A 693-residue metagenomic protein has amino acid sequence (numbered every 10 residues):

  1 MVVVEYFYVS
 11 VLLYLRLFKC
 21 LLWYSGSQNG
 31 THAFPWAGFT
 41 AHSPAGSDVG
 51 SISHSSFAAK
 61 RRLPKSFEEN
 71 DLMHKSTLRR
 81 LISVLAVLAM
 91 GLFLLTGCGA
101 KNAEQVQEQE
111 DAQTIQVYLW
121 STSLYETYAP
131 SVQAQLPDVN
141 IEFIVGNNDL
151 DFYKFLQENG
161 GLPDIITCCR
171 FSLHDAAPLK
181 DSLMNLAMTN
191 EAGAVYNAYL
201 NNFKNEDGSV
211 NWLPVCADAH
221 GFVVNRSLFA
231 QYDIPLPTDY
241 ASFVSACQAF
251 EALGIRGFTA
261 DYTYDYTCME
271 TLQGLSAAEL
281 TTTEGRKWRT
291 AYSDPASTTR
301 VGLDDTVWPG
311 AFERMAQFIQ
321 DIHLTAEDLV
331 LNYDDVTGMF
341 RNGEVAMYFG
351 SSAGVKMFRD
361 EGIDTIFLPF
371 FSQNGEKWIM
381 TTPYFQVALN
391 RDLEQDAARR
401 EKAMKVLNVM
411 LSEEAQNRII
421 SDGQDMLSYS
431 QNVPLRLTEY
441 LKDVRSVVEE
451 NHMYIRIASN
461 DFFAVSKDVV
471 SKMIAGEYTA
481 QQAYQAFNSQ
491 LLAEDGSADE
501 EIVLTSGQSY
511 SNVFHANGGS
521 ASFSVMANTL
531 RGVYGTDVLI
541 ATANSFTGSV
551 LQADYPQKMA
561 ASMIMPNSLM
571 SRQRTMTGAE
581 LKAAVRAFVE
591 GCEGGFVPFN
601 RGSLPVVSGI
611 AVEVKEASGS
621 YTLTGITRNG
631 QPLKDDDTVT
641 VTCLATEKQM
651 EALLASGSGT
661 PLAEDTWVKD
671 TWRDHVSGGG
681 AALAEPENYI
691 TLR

Functional and structural regions predicted by a protein language model:
S76, C98-L173, L236, Q482 (+1 more regions): Conserved N-terminal structural module of periplasmic/extracytoplasmic solute-binding proteins
S123-L124, E142, N205, S421-M426 (+1 more regions): C-terminal capping/gating helix-and-loop segments adjacent to ligand/active sites or protein-protein/ligand interfaces
A134-A198, S227-T238, G338-M339, M347 (+1 more regions): Extracytoplasmic "Venus flytrap"/periplasmic binding protein-like
C169-H220, P235, V244, E270-T271 (+1 more regions): Hinge/lid segment of periplasmic solute-binding proteins
N211, V244-R300: Extracytoplasmic/periplasmic solute-binding protein
T290-L329: Glycine-centered hinge/linker elements that transmit conformational signals in sensory and ligand-binding systems
R359-D422: Extracytoplasmic/periplasmic substrate-recognition and gating elements
D499-R693: Catalytic centers of hydrolytic enzymes
